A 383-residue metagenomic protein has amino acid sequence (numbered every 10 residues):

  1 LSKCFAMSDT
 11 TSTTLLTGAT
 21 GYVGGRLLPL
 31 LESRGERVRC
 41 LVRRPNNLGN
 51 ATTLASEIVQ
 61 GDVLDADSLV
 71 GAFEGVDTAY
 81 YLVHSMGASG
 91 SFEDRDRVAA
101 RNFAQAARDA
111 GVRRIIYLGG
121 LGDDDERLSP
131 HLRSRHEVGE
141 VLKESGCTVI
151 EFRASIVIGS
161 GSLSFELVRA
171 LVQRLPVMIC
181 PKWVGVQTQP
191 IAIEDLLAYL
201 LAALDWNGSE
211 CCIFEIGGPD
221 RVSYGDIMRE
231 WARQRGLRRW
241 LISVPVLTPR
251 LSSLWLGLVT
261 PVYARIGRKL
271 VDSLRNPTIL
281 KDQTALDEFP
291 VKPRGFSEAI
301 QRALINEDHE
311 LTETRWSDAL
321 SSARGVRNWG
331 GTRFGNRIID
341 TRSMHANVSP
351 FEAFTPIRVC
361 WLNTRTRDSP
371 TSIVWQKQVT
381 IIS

Functional and structural regions predicted by a protein language model:
S8, A203-K269, P277-H345, S349-P350: Mid/C-terminal beta-alpha module of Rossmann-like enzyme folds, strongest in SDR-family dehydrogenases/epimerases
S8-E36: N-terminal Rossmann NAD(P)H-binding glycine-rich loop of SDR-like oxidoreductase domains
T17, L41, L82, I115-G120 (+1 more regions): SDR active-site strand-loop-helix element
N46-A110, G120-D125: NAD(P)H-binding glycine-rich loop region in Rossmannoid oxidoreductase-like domains and their noncatalytic homologs
E93-R97, R127-H136, K143, V157-I158 (+4 more regions): Short-chain dehydrogenase/reductase
A99, L163-S164, W183-L204, C212: Substrate-positioning beta->alpha
G119, E140-G161, L167-A170, R174 (+1 more regions): Conserved beta-loop-beta element that borders a ligand/cofactor-binding pocket
V359-S383: Short beta-edge strand/loop motif at the mouth of beta-sheet-based domains
